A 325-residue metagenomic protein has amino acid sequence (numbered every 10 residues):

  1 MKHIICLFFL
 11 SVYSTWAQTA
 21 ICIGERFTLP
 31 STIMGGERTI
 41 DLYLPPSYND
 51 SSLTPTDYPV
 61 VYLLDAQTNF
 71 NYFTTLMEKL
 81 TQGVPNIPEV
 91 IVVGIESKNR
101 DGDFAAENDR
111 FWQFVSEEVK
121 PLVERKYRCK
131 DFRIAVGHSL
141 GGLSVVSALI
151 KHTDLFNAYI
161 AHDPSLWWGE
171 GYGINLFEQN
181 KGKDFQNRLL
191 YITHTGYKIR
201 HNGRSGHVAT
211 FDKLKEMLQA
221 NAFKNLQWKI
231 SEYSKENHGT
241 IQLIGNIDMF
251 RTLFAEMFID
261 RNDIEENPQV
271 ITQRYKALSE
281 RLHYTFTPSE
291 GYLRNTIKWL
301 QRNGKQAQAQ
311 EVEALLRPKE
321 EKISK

Functional and structural regions predicted by a protein language model:
M1-C22, L190: Bacterial Sec-dependent N-terminal signal peptides
Q18-K325: Non-catalytic cap/lid and distal C-terminal segments of serine-dependent acyl enzymes
